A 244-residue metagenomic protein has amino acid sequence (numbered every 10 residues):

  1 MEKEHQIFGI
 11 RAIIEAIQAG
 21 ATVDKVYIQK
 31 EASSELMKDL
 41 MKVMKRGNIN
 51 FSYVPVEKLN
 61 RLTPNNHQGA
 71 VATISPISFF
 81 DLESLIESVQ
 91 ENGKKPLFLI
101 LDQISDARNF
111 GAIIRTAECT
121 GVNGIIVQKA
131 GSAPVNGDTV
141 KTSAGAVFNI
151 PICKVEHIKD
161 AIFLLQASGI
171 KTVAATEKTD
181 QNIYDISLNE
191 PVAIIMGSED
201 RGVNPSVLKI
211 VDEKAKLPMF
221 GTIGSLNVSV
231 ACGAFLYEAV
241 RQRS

Functional and structural regions predicted by a protein language model:
M1-S88: N-terminal positively charged helical leader segments and presequences
H5, Q29, D102-Q103, Q128 (+4 more regions): Glycine- and other small-residue-rich loops at beta-strand/loop junctions that grip anionic moieties
I14, A19-G20, K141-A144, P205-S244: Structured adenosyl-cofactor binding patch, chiefly the S-adenosyl-L-methionine
E15-A21, N50, E87-Q181: RNA substrate-binding interface of SAM-dependent RNA methyltransferases
E31-A32, V56-E57, A130-S132, E199-R201 (+1 more regions): Short, acidic/turn-prone active-site loops that include or flank metal/cofactor- and phosphate-binding residues
K45, I162-Q166, V240: Surface-exposed amphipathic alpha-helices with a cationic face
V173-N227: Active-site/ligand-binding-proximal alpha/beta "capping" segment
